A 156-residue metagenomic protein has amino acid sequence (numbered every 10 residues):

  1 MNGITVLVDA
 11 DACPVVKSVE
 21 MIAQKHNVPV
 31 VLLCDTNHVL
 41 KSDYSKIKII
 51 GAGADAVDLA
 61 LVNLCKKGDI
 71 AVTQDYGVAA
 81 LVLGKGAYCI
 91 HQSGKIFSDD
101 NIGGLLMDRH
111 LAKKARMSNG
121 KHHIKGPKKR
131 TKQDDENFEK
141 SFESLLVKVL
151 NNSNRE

Functional and structural regions predicted by a protein language model:
M1-E156: Nuclease catalytic cores that cleave nucleic-acid phosphodiester bonds, predominantly acidic two-metal-ion
